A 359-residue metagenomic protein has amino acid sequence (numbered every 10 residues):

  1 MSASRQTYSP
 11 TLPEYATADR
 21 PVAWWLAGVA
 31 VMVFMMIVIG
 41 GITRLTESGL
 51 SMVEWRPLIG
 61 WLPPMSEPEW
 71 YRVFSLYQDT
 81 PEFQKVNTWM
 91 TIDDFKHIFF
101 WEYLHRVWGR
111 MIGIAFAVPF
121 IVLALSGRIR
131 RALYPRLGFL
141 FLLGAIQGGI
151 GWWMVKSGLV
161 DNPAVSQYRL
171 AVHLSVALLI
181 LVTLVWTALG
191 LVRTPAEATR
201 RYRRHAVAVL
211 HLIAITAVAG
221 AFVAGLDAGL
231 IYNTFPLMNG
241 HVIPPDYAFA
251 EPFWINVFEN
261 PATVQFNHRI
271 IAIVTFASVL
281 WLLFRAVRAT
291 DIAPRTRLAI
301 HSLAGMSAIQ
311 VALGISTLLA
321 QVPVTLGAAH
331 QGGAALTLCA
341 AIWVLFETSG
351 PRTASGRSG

Functional and structural regions predicted by a protein language model:
S2-G359: Polytopic transmembrane helical bundles with strong interfacial aromatic enrichment
